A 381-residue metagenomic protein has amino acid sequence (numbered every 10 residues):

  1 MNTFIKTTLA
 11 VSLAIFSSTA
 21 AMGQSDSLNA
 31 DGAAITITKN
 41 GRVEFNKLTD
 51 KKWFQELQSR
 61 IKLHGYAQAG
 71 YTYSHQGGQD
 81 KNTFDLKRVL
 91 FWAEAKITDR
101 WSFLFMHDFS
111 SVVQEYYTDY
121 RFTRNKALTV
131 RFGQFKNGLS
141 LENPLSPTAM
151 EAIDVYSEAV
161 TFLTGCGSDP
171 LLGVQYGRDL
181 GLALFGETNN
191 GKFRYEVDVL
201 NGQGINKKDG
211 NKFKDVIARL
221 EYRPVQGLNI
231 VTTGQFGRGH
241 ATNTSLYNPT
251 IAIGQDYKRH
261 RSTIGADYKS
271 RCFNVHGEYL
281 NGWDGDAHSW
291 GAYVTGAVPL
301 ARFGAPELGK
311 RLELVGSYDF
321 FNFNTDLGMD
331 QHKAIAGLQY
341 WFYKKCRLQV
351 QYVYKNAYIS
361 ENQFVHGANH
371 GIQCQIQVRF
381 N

Functional and structural regions predicted by a protein language model:
M1-T7: Positively charged n-region of N-terminal signal peptides that target proteins for export
T7-L13, T19-Q68, D119: N-terminal periplasmic/intermembrane-space "pro-region" immediately following the signal or transit peptide
D50-H75, Q79-G202, K212-I217, E221-I230 (+3 more regions): Outer membrane beta-barrel
G70-Q76, R100-S102, L139, L200-K207 (+5 more regions): Sequence/structural signature of outer-membrane beta-barrel proteins
G78-K81, L104-V113, I205-K212, D256 (+3 more regions): Solvent-exposed loop/turn segments connecting transmembrane beta-strands in outer-membrane beta-barrel proteins
R223-N324, V378-F380: Detector for outer-membrane/organellar transmembrane beta-barrel domains, recognizing the amphipathic beta-strand
A301-Y358: C-terminal hydrophobic structural anchor segments that stabilize assembly/packing rather than catalytic chemistry
H366-N381: Outer-membrane beta-barrel "beta-signal"
